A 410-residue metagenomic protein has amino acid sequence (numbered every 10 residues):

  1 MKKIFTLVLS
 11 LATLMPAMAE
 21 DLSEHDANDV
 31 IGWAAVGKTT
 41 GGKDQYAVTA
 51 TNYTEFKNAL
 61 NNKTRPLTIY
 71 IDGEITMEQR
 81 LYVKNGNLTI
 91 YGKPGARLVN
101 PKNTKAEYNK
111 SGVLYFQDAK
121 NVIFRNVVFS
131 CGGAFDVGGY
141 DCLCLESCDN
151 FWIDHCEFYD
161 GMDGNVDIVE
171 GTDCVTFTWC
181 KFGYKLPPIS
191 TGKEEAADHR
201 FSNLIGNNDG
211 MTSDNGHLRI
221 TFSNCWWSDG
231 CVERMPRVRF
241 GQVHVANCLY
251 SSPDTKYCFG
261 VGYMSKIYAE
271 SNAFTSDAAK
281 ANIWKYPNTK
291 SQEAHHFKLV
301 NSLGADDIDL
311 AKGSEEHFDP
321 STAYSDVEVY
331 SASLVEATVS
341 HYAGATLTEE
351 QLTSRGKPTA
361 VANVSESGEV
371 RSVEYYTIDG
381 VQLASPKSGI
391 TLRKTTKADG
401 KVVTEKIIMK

Functional and structural regions predicted by a protein language model:
K2-A12, P16-T68, E78, N301-P358: Extracellular "leader-to-stem" segments immediately downstream of a signal peptide or signal-anchor in secreted/lumenal
K57-R65, E74-T89, V99-F124, C131-C148: Extracellular beta-strand-rich solenoid/capping regions of secreted or surface-exposed proteins that bind or remodel
N87-A96, K120-C131, S147-D160, T172-D209 (+4 more regions): Right-handed parallel beta-helix
V113, C142, N165, P188 (+6 more regions): Structural detector of coil-to-beta-strand junctions
C142-E146, F151, G171, V261 (+1 more regions): Helix-rich interaction surfaces within compact, conserved domain-sized segments that mediate assembly or partner
R237-K357: Extracellular beta-rich repeat passengers
T359-K410: C-terminal outer-membrane/trafficking sorting elements
